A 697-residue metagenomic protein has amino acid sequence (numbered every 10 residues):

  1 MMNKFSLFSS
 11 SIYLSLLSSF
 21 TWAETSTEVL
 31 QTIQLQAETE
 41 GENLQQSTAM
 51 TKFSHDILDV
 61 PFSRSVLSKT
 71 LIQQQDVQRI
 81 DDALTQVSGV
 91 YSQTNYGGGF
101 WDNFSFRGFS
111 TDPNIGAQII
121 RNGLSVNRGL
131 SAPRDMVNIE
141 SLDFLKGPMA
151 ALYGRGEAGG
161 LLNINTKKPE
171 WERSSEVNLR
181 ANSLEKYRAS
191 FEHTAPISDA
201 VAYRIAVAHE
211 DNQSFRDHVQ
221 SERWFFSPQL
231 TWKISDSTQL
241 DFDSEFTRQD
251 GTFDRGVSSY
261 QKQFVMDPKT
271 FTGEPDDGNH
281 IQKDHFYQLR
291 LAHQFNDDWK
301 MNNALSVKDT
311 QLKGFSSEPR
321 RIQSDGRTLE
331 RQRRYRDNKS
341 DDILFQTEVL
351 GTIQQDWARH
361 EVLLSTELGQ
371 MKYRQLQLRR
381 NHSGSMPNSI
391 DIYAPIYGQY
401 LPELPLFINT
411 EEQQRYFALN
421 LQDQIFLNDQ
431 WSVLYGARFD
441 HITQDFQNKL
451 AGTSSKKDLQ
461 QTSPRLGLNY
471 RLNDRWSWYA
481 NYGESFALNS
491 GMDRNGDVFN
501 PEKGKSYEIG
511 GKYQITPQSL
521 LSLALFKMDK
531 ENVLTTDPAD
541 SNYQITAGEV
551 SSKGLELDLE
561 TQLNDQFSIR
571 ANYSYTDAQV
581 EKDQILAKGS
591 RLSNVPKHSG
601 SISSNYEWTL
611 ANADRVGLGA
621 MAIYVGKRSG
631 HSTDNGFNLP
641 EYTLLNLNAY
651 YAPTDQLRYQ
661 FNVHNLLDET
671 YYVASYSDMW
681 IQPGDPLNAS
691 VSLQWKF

Functional and structural regions predicted by a protein language model:
V29-E172, I509: Acidic, small-polar-rich N-terminal luminal/periplasmic segments of exported/outer-membrane proteins
R128, V137-E140, A151-P228, I234-T238 (+3 more regions): Outer-membrane beta-barrel translocator/receptor signature
E210, S214, F226-Q294, V307-S340 (+4 more regions): Acidic/polar loop-and-plug regions of large Gram-negative outer-membrane beta-barrel proteins
K233-S235, S340, R359-M371, T410-K530 (+4 more regions): Structural signature of Gram-negative outer-membrane beta-barrels, strongest in the C-terminal barrel of TonB-dependent
Y287-T310, R331-Q447, R471: Face-selective signature of the C-terminal outer-membrane beta-barrel domain
R290-S306, T310-S316, R471, S477-W478 (+2 more regions): Membrane-embedded beta-barrel scaffold of Gram-negative outer-membrane proteins
N338, S593-F697: Conserved C-terminal beta-signal and adjacent last beta-strands/turns of outer-membrane beta-barrel proteins
Q430, K527, T546-S632, L667 (+1 more regions): Gram-negative outer-membrane beta-barrel transporters
